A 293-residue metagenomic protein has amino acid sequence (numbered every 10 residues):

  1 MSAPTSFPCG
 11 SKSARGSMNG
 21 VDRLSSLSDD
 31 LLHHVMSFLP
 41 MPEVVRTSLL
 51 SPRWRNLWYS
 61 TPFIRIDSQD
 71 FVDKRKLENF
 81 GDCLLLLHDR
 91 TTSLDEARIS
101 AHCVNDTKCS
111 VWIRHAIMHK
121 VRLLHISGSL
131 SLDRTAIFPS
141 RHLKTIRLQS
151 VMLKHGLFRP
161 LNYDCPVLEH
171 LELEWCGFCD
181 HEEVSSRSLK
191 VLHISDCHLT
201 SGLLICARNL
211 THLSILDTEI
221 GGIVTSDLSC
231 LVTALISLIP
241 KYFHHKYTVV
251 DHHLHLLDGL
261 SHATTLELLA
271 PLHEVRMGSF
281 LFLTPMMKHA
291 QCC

Functional and structural regions predicted by a protein language model:
S2-R187, S195: Leucine-rich repeat
T47, E182-E183, L203-L204, S214 (+1 more regions): Intrinsically disordered, low-complexity regions enriched in proline, serine, glycine and charged residues
S51, V111-W112, L132-D133, L199-T200 (+3 more regions): Eukaryotic intrinsically disordered and solvent-exposed regulatory patches
F63, E96, L123-H125, T145-R147 (+8 more regions): Conserved LRR concave beta-strand detector
A136-P139, P160-L161, E182-S185, L203-C206 (+3 more regions): C-terminal per-repeat helix/turn "cap" of leucine-rich repeat
I220-C293: Extended repeat-based solenoid scaffolds, especially LRR ectodomains and other repeat-derived architectures
